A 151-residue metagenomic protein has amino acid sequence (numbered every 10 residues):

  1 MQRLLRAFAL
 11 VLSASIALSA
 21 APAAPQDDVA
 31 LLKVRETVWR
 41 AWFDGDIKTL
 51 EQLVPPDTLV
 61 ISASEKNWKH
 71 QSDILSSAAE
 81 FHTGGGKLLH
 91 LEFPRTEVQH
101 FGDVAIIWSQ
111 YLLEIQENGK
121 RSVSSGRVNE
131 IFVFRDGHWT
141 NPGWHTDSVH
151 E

Functional and structural regions predicted by a protein language model:
M1-A9: Bacterial N-terminal signal peptides that target proteins for export
L12, L18-D57, T140: Short, low-complexity N-terminal intrinsically disordered segments enriched in polar/charged residues
D28-L32, D46-F101, K120-S124: A solvent-exposed, acidic/Ser-Thr-rich amphipathic alpha-helical stretch
V38, A78, F93-V98, Y111-L113 (+1 more regions): Hydrophobic/aromatic beta-strand elements that line small-molecule binding cavities or substrate pockets in beta-rich
D103-Y111: A short hydrophobic beta-strand element
S125-H150: Short beta-strand edge/turn micro-motifs at domain boundaries
